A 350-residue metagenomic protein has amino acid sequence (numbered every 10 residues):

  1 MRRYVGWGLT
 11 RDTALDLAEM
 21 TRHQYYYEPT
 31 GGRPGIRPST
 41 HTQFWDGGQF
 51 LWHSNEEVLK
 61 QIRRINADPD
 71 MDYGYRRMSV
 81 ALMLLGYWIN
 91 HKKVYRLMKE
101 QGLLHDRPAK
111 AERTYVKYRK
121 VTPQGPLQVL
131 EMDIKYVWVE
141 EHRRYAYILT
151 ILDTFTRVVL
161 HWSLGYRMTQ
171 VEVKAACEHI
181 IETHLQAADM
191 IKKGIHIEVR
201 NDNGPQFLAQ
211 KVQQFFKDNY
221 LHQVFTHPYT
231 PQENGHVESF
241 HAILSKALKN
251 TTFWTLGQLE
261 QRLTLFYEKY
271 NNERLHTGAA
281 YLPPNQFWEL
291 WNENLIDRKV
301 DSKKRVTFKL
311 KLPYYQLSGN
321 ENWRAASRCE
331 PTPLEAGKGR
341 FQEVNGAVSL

Functional and structural regions predicted by a protein language model:
R2-G32: Structured, non-catalytic alpha/beta "coupling" segments that mediate domain-domain communication and provide generic
G8-L9, Y73, I89, W254: Residue-level signal for the short linker/turn that defines the boundary of a DNA-recognition helix
A14-L15, Y25, I62, M78 (+13 more regions): Mobile genetic element proteins and their domesticated derivatives, centered on retroelements and DNA transposons
R22-V129, V137, T230, N285-L295: Basic, flexible linker segments flanking DNA-binding modules in nucleic acid-interacting mobile-element proteins
Q49, K60, K217-N219, A242-L350: C-terminal domain-tail junction helix/linker
W88-L152, V158, V171-H179, T183-A188 (+5 more regions): Mobile-element integrase/transposase regions, centering on the N-terminal DNA-binding/Zn-coordinating module
P108-A111, I195, V199-N203, K217-H236 (+1 more regions): RNase H-like polynucleotidyl transferase catalytic core
W162-S163: Short hydrophobic alpha-helix segments
